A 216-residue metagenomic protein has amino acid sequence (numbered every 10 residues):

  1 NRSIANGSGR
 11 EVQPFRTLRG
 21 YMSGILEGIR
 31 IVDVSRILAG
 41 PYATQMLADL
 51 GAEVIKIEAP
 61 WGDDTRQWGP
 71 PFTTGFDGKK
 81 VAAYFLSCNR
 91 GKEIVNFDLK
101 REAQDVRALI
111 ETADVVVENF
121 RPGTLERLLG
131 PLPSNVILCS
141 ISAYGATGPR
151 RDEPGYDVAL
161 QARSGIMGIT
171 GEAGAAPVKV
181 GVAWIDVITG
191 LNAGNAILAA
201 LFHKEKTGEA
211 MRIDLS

Functional and structural regions predicted by a protein language model:
N1-Y21: N-terminal amphipathic/basic-hydrophobic helices that include classical n-h-c signal peptides and signal-anchor
L18-K206: N-terminal helix-loop segment corresponding to the beta1-alpha1 unit of nucleotide/adenylate-binding folds
N192, M211-S216: NAD(P)-dependent dehydrogenases' Rossmann-like dinucleotide-binding region
